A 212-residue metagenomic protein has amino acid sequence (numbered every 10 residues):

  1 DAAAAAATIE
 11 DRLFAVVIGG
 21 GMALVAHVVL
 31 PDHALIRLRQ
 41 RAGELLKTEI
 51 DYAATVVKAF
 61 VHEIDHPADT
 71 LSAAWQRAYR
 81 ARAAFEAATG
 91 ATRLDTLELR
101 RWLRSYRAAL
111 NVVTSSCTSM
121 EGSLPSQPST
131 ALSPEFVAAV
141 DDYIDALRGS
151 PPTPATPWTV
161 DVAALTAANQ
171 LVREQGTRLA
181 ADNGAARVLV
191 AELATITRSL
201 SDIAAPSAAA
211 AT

Functional and structural regions predicted by a protein language model:
D1-L30: Pore- and pathway-forming membrane helices of multi-pass small-molecule/ion transporters and channels
A7, D32-L35, A68: Active-site oxyanion-binding pockets that recognize sulfate/phosphate
V25-A26, F85, V113: Hydrophobic residues within the alpha-helical transmembrane core of Major Facilitator Superfamily
V29-R41: Juxtamembrane/interface segments at transmembrane-helix termini
A42-L103, S119-T212: Long, hydrophobic alpha-helical segments that serve as membrane-spanning/inserting helices
